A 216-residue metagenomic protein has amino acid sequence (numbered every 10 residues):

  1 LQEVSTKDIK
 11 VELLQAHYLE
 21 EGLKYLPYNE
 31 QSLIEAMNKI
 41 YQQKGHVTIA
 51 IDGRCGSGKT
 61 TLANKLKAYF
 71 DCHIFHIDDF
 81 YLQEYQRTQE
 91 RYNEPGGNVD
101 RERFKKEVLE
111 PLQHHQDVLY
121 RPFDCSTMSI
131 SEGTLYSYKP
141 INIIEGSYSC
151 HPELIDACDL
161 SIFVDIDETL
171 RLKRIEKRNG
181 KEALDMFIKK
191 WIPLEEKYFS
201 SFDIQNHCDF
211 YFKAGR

Functional and structural regions predicted by a protein language model:
L1, S129, H151, D156 (+1 more regions): Small-molecule kinase domains that catalyze NTP-dependent phosphoryl transfer to phosphate-bearing small molecules
L1-N29: Charged, amphipathic alpha-helical linker segments immediately N-terminal to NTP-binding catalytic cores
R54: P-loop (Walker A) phosphate-binding loop of NTP-binding proteins
K59: Conserved lysine of the Walker
L62: Hydrophobic positions on the alpha1 helix immediately C-terminal to the Walker A/P-loop
F70-Y85: Short beta-strand-centered segment that lines the nucleotide-binding/catalytic pocket of NTP-utilizing
H73, Q86-S131, I141: Conserved nucleotide-sensing/catalytic segment adjacent to the nucleotide-binding pocket in NTP-handling enzymes
S129-R178: ATP-dependent NMP and nucleoside kinases share a basic, alpha-helical "lid"
